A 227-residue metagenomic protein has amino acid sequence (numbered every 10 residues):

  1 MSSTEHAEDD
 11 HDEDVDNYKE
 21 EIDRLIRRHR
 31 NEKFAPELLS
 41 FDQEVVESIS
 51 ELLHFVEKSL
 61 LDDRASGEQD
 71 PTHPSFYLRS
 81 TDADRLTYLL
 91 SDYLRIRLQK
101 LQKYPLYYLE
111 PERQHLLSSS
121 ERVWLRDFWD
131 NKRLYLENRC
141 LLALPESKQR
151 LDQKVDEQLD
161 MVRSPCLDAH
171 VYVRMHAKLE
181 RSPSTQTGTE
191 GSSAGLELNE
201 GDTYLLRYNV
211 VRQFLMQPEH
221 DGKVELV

Functional and structural regions predicted by a protein language model:
S2-R181: Charge/polar-rich, low-complexity and marginally structured segments
Q102-K103, S184-T185, L215-M216: Intrinsically disordered, low-complexity regions enriched in proline, serine, glycine and charged residues
V171, A177-E197: Short basic/aromatic-enriched segments
E190-V227: C-terminal structured interaction module
